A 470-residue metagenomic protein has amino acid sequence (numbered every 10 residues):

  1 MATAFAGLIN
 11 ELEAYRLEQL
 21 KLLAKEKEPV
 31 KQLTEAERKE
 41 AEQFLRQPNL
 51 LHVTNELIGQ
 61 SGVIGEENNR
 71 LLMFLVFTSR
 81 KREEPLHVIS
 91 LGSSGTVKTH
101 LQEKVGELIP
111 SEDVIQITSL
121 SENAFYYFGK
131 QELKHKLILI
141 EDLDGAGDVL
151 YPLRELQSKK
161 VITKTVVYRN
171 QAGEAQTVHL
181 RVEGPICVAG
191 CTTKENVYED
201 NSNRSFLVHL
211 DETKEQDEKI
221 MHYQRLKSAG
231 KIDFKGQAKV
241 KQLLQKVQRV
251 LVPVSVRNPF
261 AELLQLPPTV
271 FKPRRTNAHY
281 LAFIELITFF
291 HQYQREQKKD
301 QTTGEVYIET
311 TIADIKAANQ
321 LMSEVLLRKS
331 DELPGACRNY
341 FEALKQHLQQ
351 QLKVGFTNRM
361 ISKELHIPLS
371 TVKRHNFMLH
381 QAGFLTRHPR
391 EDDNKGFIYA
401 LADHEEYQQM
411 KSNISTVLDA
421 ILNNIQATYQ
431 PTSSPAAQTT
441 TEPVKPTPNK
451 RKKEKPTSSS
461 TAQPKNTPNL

Functional and structural regions predicted by a protein language model:
M1-E13: Modules that initiate DNA replication and primer synthesis
E11, Y15, L57-I64, V76-R80 (+15 more regions): Conserved, well-folded catalytic cores of nucleic-acid-processing and energy-transducing macromolecular machines
L20-E67, Q320: Charged, amphipathic alpha-helical linker segments immediately N-terminal to NTP-binding catalytic cores
A36-A41, V53-Q60, L86-I89, H135-I138 (+5 more regions): Short hinge/gating elements
P48, H52, E66-L71, E84 (+9 more regions): Conserved structured core elements
G62, L71, V76-K235, V250: Conserved ASCE/P-loop NTPase catalytic core
V178-I186, T193-E342, Q346, I421: Phosphate-sensing "switch" segment of ASCE/P-loop ATPases
E332-L470: Terminal-proximal interaction/regulatory segments of ATP-powered molecular machines
